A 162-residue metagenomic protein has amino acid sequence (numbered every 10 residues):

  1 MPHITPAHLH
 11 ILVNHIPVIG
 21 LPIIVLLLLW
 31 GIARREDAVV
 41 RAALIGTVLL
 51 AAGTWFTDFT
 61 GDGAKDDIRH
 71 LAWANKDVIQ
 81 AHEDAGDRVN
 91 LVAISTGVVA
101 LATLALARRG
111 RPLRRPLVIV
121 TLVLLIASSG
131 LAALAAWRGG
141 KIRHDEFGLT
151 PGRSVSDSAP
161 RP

Functional and structural regions predicted by a protein language model:
M1-P162: Polytopic transmembrane helical bundles with strong interfacial aromatic enrichment
